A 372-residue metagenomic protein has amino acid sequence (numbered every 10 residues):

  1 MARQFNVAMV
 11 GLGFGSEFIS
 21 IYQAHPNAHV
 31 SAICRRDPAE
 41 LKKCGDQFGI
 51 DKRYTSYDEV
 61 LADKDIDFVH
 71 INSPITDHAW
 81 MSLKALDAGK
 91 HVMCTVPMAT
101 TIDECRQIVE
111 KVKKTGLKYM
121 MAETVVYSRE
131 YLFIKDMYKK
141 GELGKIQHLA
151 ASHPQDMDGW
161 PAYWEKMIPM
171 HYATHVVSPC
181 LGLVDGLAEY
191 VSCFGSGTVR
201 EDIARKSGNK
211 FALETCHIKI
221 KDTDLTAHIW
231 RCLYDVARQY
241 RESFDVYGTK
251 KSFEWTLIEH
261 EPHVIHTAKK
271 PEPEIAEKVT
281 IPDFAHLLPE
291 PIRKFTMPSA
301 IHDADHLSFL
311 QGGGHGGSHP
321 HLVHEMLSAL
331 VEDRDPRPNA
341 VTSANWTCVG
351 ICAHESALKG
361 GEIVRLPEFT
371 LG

Functional and structural regions predicted by a protein language model:
M1-F48: N-terminal Rossmann-like dinucleotide-binding module
H29-S31, Q311, A329-W346, I363: Glycine- and charged-residue-rich phosphate/anionic-cofactor binding loop of Rossmann-like
A39, F48-K111: Beta-loop-alpha module in the N-terminal Rossmann-like domain of NAD(P)-dependent dehydrogenases, especially those
D51, A88-K90, T115-L117, D222-L225: A short helix->loop->beta-strand "cap" motif at the edges of active sites that frequently abuts
A99-A162, K166-P169: A contiguous active-site-proximal alpha/beta segment in oxidoreductase catalytic domains
L117, G144, E355-G372: C-terminal capping/lid region of NAD(P)-dependent oxidoreductase domains
T124, F211, K219-D222, D245 (+2 more regions): C-terminal glycine/acidic-rich active-site capping loop/insertion
D158-R241, D245, V341: Rossmann-like dinucleotide-binding domain that binds NAD(P)(H)
